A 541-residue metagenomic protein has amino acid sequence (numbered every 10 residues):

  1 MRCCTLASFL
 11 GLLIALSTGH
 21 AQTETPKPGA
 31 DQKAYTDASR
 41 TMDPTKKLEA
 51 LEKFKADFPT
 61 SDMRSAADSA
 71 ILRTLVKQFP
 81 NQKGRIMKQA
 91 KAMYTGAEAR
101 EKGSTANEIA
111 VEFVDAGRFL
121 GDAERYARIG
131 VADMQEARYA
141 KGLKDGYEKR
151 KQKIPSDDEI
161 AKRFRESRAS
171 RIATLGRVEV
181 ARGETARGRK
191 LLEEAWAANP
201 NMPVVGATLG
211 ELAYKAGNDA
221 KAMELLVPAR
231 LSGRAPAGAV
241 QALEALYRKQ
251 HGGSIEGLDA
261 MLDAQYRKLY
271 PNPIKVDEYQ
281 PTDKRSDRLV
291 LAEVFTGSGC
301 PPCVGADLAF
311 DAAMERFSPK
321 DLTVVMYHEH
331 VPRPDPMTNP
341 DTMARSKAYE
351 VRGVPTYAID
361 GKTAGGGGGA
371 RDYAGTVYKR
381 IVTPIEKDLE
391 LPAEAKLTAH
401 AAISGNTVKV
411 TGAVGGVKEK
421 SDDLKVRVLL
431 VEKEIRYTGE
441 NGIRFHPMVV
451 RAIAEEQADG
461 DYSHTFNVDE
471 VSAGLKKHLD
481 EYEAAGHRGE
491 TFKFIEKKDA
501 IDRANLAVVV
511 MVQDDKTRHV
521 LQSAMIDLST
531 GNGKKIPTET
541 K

Functional and structural regions predicted by a protein language model:
G19-A67: N-terminal leader/linker segments that initiate helical-solenoid repeat arrays
T25, D57-A66, M93-S104, F113 (+6 more regions): Short solvent-exposed coil/turn linkers within tandem alpha-helical repeat scaffolds
A34-D37, D68-R73, I109, R168 (+3 more regions): Structural register within alpha-helical repeat arrays
L75-I86, A116-A123, R150-R163, R171 (+5 more regions): Alpha-helical linker/edge segments of TPR/alpha-solenoid repeat scaffolds and analogous pre-/post-domain helices
T282-P301, V324-V325, V510: Short active-site neighborhood of thiol/selenol oxidoreductases, capturing the structured segment around
P302-S318: Typically the conserved alpha-helix immediately C-terminal to a functionally engaged Cys/Sec in thioredoxin-like
V325-K541: Short, conserved sequence motifs used for protein processing/export or organelle targeting and for catalysis
